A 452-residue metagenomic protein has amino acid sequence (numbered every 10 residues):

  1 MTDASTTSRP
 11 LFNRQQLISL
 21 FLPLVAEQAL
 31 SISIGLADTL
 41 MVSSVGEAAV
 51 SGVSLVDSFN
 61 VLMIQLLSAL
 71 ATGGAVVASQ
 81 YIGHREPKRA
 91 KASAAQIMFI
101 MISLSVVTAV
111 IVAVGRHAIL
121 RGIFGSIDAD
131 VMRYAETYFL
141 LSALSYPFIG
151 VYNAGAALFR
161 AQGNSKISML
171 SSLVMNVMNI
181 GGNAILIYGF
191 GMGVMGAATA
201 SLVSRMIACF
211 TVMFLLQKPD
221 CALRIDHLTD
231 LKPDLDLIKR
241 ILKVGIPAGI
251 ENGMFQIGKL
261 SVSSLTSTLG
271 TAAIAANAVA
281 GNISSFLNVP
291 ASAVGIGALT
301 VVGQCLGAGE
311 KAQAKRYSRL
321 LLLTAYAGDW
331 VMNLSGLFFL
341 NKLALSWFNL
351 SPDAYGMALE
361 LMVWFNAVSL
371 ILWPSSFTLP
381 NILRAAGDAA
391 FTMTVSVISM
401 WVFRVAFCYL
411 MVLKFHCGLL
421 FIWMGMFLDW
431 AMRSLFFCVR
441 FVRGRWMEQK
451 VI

Functional and structural regions predicted by a protein language model:
M1-L24, A78-S145, G189-I246, V302-S369 (+1 more regions): Short alpha-helical transmembrane segments in multi-pass integral membrane proteins
S8-L40, S44-V45, V61-G73, S105-A109 (+5 more regions): N-terminal transmembrane alpha-helices
S19-G35, L141, M175, S204-A208 (+3 more regions): Transmembrane helical elements of multi-pass membrane transporters/channels
A29-S51, L120-A129, I185-V194, G253-F286 (+3 more regions): Helix-terminus/linker motif at the lipid-water interface of multi-pass membrane proteins
E47-S58, A135, F139, A198 (+4 more regions): Small-residue hotspots at the loop-to-helix junctions and early N-terminal turns of transmembrane alpha-helices
V50-V110, I149-S168, I274-L340, W373-S396: Small-residue-rich hydrophobic transmembrane alpha-helices
L62-Q65, N179-N183, C209-M213, F286-V289 (+3 more regions): Hydrophobic transmembrane alpha-helices of multi-pass small-molecule transporters
A71, L141-R160, S168-N176, A197-V212 (+5 more regions): Short runs within selected transmembrane alpha-helices of multi-pass transporters and secretion channels
